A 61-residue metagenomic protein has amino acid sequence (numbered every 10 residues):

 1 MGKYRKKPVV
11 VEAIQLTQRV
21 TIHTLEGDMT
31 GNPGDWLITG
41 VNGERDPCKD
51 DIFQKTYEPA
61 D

Functional and structural regions predicted by a protein language model:
M1-V41, P59-D61: A motif-centric signal for short, conserved binding hotspots located in accessible loops or intrinsically disordered
N42, D51-I52: Short glycine-rich, polar/acidic loop-and-turn segments at beta strand-coil junctions
R45: Short, mixed charged/polar active-site loops that provide acid/base catalysis or chelate metal/phosphate cofactors
I52-A60: Short active-site loop/helix that positions an aromatic residue
